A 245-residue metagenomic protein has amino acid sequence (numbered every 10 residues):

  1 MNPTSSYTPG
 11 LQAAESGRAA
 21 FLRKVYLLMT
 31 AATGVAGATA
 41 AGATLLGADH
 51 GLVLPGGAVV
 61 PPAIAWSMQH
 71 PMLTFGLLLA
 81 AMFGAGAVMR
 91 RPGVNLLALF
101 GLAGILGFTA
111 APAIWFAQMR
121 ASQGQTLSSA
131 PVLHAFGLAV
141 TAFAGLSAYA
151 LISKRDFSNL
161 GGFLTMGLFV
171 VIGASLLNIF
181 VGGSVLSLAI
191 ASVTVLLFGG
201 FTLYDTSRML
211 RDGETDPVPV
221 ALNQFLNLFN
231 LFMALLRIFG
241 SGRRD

Functional and structural regions predicted by a protein language model:
M1-D245: A hydrophobic alpha-helical transmembrane-helix feature that marks the membrane cores and membrane-interface segments
